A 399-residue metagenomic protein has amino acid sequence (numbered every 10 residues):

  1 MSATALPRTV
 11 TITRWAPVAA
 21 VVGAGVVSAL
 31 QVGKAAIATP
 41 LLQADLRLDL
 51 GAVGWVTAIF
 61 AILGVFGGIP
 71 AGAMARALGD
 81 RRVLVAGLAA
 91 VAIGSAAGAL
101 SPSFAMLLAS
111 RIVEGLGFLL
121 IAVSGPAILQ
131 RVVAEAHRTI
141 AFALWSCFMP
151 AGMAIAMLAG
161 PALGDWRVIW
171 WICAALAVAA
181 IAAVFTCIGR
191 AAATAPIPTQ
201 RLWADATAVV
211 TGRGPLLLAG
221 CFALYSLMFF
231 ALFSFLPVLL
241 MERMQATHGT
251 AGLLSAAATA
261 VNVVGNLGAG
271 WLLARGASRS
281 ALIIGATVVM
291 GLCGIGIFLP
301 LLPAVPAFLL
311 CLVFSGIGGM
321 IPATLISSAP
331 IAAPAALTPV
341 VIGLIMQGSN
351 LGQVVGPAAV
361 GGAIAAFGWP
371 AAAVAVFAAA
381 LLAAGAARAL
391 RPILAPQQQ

Functional and structural regions predicted by a protein language model:
A3-T11, I188-A219: Juxtamembrane intracellular "pre-TM" segments in multi-pass secondary transporters
A35-A36, G214-T259, V263-N266: Extracytoplasmic gate region of multi-pass secondary transporters
F66-P102: Conserved MFS/SLC helix-loop-helix module at the cytosolic interface between two early adjacent transmembrane helices
G67-G79, G265-S278: Helix-to-loop junctions at the C-terminal end of transmembrane segments in multipass secondary transporters
S110-F148: Cytoplasmic helix-loop-helix junction between adjacent transmembrane helices in 12-TM secondary transporters
E135, A143-G189: Helix-loop-helix hairpin linking two adjacent transmembrane segments in secondary transporters
R279-L325: C-terminal transmembrane helical hairpin of 12-TM major facilitator-type secondary transporters
I331-W369, V376: A late C-terminal transmembrane helix in Major Facilitator Superfamily
